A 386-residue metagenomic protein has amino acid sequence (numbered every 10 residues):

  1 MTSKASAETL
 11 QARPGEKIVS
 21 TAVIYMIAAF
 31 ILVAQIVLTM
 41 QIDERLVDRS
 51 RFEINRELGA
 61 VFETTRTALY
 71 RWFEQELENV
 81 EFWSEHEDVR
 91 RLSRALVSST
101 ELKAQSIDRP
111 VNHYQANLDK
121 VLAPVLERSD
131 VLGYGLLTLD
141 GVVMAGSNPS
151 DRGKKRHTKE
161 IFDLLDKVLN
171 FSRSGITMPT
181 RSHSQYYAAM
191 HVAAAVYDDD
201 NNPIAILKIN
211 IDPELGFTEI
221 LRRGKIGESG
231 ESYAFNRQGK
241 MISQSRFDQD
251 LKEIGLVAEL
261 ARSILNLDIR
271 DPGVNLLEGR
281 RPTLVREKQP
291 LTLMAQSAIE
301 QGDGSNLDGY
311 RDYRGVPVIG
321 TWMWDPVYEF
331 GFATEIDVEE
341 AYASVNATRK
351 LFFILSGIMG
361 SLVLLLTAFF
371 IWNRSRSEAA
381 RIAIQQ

Functional and structural regions predicted by a protein language model:
S3-A5, P14-D48, F352-A368: Extreme N-terminal signal-anchor transmembrane helix of membrane signaling/transducer proteins, especially in bacteria
S20-I107, A123, E127-L132, A188-V192: Juxtamembrane extracytoplasmic/periplasmic/luminal helical "stalk" adjacent to the first N-terminal
I31, G146-P149, D199, L215-M323: Intrinsic low-complexity, intrinsically disordered coil/linker regions enriched in small/polar and charged residues
D48-R56, W372-Q386: Cytosolic signal-transmission helices at domain junctions
A68, K120-R128, K167-V168, E219-G224 (+2 more regions): Amphipathic alpha-helical regulatory segments at dimerization interfaces that relay allosteric signals between sensory
E85, Y134-D140, S232-Q238: Short hydrophobic alpha-helical segments used for membrane anchoring or interfacial signaling
D119, A123-I211: Extracytoplasmic/periplasmic ligand-binding sensor regions of membrane-associated signaling proteins
G146-N148, T158-K159, Q185-L221, N236 (+3 more regions): Conserved beta-strands of PAS-like sensory domains
